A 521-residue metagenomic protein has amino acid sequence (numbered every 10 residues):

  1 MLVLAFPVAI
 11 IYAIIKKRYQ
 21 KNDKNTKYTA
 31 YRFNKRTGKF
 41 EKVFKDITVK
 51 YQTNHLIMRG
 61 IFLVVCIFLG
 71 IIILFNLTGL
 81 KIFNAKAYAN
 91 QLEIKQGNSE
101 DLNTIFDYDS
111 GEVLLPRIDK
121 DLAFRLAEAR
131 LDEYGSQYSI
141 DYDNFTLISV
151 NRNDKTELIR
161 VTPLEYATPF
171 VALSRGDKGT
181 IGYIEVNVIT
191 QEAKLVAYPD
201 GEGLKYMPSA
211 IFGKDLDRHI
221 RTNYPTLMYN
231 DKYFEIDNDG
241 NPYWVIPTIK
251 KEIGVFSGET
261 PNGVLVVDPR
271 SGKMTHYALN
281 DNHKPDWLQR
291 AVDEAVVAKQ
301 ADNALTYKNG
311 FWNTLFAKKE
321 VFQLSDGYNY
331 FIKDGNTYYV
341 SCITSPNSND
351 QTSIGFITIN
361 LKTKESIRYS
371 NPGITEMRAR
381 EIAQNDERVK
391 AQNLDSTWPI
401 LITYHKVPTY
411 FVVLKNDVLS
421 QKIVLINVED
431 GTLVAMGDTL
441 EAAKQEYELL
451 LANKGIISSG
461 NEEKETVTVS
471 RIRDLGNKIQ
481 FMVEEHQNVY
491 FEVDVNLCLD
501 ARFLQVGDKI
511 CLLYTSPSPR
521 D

Functional and structural regions predicted by a protein language model:
M1-G38: Membrane-embedded alpha-helical segments of integral membrane proteins
N54-T78: Internal/C-terminal transmembrane anchor helices
T78-L102: Alpha-helical transmembrane signal-anchor/signal-peptide segments
N98-H283, W287, I359-Y369, L414 (+1 more regions): Soluble catalytic regions of membrane-associated enzymes that act on cell-envelope and secretory-pathway components
I457-G476: Structural detector for short beta-strands of small beta-barrel domains
N488-A501: Beta-strand/loop nucleic-acid-binding surfaces
C498-C511: Short nucleic-acid-contacting surface segments enriched for D/E, G, S/T with interspersed K/R
Y514-D521: Conserved small/polar residues in nucleotide/adenosyl-binding loops
